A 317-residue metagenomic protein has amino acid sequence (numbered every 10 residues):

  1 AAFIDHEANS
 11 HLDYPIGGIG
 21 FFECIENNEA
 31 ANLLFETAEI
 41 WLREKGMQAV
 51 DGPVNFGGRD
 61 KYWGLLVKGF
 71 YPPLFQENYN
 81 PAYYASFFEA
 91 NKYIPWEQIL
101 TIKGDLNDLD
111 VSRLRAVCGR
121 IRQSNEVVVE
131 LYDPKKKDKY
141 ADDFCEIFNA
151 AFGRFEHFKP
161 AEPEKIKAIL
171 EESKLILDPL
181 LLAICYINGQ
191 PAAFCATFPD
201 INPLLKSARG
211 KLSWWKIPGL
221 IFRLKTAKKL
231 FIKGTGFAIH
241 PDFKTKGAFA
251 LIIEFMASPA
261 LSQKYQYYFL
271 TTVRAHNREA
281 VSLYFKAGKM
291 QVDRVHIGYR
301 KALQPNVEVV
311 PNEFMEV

Functional and structural regions predicted by a protein language model:
A2-H11, L131-I239: A conserved beta-strand-loop-helix scaffold within acyl/acetyltransferase catalytic domains
I4, E23-E26, V54-F56, L106 (+6 more regions): Short, flexible loop/turn elements at secondary-structure junctions
N9-K92, A208-F285: Acyl-donor binding region in acyl/amide transferases
L42, G46, K92, F148 (+4 more regions): A generic secondary-structure signal for well-formed alpha-helical elements
N78-H157: Acyltransferase donor/substrate-recognition loop-hinge adjacent to the catalytic core
K103-C118, V295-V317: C-terminal "cap" of GNAT-fold acetyltransferases
L114-V117, S282-K286: Short, aromatic/basic amphipathic alpha-helical patches
